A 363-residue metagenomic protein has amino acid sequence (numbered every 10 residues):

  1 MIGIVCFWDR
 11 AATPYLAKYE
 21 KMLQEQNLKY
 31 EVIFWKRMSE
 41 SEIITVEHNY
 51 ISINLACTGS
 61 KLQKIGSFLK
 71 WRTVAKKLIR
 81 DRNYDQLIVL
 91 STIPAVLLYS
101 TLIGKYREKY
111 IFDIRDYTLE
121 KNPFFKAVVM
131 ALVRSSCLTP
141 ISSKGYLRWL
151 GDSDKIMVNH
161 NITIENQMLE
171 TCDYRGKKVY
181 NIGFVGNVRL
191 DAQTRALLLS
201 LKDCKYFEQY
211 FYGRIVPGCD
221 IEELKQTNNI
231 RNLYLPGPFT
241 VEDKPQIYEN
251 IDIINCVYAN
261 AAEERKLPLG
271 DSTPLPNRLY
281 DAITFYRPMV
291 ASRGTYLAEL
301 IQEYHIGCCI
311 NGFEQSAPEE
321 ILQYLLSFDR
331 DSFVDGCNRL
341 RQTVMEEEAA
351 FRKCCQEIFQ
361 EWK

Functional and structural regions predicted by a protein language model:
M1-S39, R82, L199-C204, E208: N-terminal subdomain of nucleotide-sugar transferases
V5, P140, D173-Q193, L197-K202 (+1 more regions): Conserved donor-binding/catalytic core segment of Leloir-type glycosyltransferases
T13, S39-E40, F68-R72, Q86-Y106: An aromatic- and histidine-rich active-site surface loop
K21, T73-K77, L97, K105-Y106 (+3 more regions): Membrane-proximal helix-turn-helix segments that form the acceptor-binding/catalytic region of lipid-linked
L119, R134-E170, R175, N181: Donor nucleotide-sugar binding/catalytic pocket of nucleotide-sugar-dependent glycosyltransferases
A192, E242-E249, I254-Y280, T284 (+2 more regions): Nucleotide-sugar-dependent
G213, C219-I253: Nucleotide-activated donor-binding/catalytic signature segment of Leloir-type glycosyltransferases, i.e., the conserved
G312-E319, L326-E361: A charged, aromatic-enriched C-terminal amphipathic alpha-helix characteristic of glycosyltransferases across folds
